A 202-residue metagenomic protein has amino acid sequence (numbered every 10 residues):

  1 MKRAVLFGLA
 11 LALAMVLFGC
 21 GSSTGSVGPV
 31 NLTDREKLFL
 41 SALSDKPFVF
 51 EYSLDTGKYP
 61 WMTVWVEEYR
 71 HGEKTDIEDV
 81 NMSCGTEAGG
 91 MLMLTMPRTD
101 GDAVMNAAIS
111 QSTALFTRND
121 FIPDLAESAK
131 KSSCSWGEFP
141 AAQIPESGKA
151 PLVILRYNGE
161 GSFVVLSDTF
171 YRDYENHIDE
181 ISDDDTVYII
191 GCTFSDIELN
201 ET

Functional and structural regions predicted by a protein language model:
M1-L11: Positively charged n-region of N-terminal signal peptides that target proteins for export
V5, T33-K37, E175: Sparse, context-dependent recognition of short Cys/His-centered cofactor- or disulfide-binding micro-motifs
A12, T56, V64-V66, N106-F116: Generic hydrophobic segment detector
L13, T24-G28, T202: Intrinsically disordered, low-complexity repeat and linker tracts
V16-G19: C-terminal motif of bacterial Sec signal peptides marking the signal peptidase cleavage site
G21-E87: N-terminal export/targeting and maturation segments
G85-T202: Extracytoplasmic electrostatic interaction patches
